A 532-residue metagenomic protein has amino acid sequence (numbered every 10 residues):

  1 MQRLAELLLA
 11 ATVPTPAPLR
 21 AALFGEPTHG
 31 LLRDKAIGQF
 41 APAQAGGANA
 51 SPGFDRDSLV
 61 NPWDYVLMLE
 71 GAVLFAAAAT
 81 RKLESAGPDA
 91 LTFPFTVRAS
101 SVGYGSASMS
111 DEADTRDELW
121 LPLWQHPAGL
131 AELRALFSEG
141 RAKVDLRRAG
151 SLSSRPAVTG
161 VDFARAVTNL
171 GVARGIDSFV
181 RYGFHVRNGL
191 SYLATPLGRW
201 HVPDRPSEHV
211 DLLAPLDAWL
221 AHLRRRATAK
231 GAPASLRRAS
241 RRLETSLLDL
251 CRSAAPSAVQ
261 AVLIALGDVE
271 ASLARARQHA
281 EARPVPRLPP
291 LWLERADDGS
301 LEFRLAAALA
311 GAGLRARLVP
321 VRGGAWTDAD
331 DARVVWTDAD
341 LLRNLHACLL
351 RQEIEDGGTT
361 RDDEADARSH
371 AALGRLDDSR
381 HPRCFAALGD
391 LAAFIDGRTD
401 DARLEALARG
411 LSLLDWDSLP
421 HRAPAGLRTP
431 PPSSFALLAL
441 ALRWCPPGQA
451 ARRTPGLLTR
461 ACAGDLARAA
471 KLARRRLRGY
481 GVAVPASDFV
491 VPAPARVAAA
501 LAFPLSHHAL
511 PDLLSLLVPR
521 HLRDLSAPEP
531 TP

Functional and structural regions predicted by a protein language model:
M1-L4, T15-L23, G171-P532: Long, contiguous all-alpha helical interaction modules
R3-E6, G71: Residue-level signal for well-ordered alpha-helical scaffold segments within enzymatic catalytic domains
A5-L9, V66: Alpha-helical repeat scaffolds in large eukaryotic proteins
L8, T12-N49: Acidic/polar, low-complexity linker and loop regions
A11-T15, G30, M68, A79-T80 (+3 more regions): Short secondary-structure junctions and interdomain/linker hinges
P16, L32, G87, E112-R116 (+2 more regions): Alpha-helical protein-protein interaction elements
A48-V202: Domain-exit/linker segments immediately C-terminal to small folded modules
